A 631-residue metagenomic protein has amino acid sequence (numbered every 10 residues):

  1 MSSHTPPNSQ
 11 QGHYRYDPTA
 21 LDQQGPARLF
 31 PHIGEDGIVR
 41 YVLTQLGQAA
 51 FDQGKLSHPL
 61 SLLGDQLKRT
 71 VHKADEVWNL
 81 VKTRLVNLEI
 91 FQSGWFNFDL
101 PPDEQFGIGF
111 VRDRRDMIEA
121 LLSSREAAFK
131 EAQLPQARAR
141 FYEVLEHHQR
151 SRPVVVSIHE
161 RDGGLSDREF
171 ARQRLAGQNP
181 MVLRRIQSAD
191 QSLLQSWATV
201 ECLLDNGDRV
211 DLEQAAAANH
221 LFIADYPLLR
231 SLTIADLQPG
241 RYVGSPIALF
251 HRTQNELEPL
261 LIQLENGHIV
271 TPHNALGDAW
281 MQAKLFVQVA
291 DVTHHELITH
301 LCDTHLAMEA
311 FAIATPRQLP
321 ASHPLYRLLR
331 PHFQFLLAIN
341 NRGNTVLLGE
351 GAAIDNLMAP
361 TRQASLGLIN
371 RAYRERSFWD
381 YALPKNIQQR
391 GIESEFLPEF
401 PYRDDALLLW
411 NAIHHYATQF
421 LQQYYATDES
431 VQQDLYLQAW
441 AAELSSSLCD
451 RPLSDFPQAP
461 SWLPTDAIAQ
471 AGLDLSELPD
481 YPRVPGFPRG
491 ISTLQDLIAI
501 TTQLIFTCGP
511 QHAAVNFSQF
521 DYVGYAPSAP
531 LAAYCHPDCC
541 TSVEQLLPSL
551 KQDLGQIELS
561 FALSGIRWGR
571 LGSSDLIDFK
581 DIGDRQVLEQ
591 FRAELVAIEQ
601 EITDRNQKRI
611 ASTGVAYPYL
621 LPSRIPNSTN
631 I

Functional and structural regions predicted by a protein language model:
M1-I631: Activation on extended, non-transmembrane soluble regions of large proteins
